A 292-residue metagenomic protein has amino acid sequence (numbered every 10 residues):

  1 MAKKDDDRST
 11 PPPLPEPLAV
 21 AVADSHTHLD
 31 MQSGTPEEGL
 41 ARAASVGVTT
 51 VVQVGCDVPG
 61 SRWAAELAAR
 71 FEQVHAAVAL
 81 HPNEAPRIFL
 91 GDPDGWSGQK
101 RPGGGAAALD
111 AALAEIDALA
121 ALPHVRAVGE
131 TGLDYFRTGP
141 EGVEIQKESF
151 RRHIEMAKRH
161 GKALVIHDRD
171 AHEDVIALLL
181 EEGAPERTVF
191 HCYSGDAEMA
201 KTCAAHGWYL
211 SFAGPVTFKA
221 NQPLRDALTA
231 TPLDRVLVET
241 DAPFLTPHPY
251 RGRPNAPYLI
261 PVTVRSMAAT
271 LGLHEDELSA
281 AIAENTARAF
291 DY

Functional and structural regions predicted by a protein language model:
M1-Y292: Mid-domain alpha/beta scaffold segments of enzyme catalytic cores
